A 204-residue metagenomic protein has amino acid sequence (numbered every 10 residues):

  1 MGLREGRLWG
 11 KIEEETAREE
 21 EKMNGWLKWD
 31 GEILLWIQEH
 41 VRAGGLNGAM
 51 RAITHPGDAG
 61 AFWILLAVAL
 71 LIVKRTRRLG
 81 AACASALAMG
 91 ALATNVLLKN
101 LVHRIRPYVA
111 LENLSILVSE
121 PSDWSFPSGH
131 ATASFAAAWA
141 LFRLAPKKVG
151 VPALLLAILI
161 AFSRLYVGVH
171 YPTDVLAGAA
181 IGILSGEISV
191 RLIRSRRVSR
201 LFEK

Functional and structural regions predicted by a protein language model:
I12-W63, N95-D123, E203-K204: N-terminal transmembrane-helix/juxtamembrane module of multi-pass inner/ER membrane proteins
G45-L46, R75-G80, A145-P152: Membrane-helix interface segments
L66-L92: Interfacial segments of alpha-helical transmembrane regions
A82, A86-A91, N95, G178 (+2 more regions): Alpha-helical transmembrane segments in multi-pass membrane proteins
S85-L101, V151-S163: Small-polar-interrupted transmembrane alpha-helices in polytopic inner-membrane proteins
L114-K204: Membrane-embedded catalytic cores of phosphoryl/pyrophosphoryl-handling enzymes
